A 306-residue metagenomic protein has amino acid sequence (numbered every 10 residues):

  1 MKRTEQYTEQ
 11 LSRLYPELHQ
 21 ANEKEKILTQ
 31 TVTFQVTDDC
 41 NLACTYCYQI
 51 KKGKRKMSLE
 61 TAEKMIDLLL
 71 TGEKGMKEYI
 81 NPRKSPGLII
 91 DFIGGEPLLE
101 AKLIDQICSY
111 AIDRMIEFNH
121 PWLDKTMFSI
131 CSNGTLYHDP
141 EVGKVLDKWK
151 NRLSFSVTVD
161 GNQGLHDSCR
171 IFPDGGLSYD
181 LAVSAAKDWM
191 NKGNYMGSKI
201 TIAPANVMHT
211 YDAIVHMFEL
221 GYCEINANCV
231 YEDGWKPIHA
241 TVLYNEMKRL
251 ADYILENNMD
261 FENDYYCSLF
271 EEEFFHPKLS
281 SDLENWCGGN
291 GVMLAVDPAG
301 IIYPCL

Functional and structural regions predicted by a protein language model:
M1-T33, K77-K84: N-terminal [4Fe-4S]-dependent radical SAM core
K24, L28, V32, V36-D39 (+4 more regions): Secondary-structure capping and boundary motifs in well-ordered enzyme cores
K26-K64: Canonical Radical SAM [4Fe-4S] cluster-binding loop centered on the CxxxCxxC motif and its immediate flanking residues
V36, G94-G95: Short acidic donor-binding/metal-coordinating loop in glycosyltransferase active sites
C40, F92, G300: Conserved, mostly hydrophobic/aromatic
M57-T61, L99, P173-S178, I238-N245: Alpha-helix N-cap and loop-to-helix initiation/capping positions
I66, L70-I93, E100-E232: Radical SAM/AdoMet-radical enzyme domain recognition
W235-L306: A C-terminal junction/extension of Radical SAM enzymes
